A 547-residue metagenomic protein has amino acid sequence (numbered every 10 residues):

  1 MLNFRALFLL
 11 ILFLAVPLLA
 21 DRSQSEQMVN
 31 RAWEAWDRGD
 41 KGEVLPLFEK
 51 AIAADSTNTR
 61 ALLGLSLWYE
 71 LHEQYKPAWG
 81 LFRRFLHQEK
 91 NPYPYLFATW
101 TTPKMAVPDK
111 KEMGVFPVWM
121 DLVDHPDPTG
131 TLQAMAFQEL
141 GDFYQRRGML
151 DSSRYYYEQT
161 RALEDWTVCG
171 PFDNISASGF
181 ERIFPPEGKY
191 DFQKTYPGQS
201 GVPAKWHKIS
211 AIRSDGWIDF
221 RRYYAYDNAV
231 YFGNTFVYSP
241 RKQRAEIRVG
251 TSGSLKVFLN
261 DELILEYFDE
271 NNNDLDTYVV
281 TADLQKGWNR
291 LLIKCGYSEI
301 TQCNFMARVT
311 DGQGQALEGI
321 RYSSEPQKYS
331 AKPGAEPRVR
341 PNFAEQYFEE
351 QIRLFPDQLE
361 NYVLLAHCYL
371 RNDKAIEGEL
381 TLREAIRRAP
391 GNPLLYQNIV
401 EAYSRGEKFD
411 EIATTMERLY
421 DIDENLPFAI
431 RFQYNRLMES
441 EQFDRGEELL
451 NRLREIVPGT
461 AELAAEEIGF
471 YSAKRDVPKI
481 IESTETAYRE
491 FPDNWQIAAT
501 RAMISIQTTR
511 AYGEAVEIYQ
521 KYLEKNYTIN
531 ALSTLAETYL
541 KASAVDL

Functional and structural regions predicted by a protein language model:
R22, S56, K90-N91, T131 (+6 more regions): Short coil turns that delineate tetratricopeptide repeat
S23-K50, A54, Q327-L380, E401 (+2 more regions): Alpha-helical segment of the N-proximal tetratricopeptide repeat
E26, R60, Y93-F97, M135 (+6 more regions): Start-of-helix register in tetratricopeptide repeats
N30, G64, F97-T101, E139 (+6 more regions): Canonical tetratricopeptide repeat
T101-S214, C295-N361, A366, R371-D373: Accessory carbohydrate-binding/adhesion or oligomerization-edge regions at the termini of glycan-active proteins
S239, R244-V257, L291: Aromatic-lined ligand-binding clefts that engage carbohydrates, nucleic acids, or primary amines
L259-M306: Beta-strand-rich ligand-recognition modules
